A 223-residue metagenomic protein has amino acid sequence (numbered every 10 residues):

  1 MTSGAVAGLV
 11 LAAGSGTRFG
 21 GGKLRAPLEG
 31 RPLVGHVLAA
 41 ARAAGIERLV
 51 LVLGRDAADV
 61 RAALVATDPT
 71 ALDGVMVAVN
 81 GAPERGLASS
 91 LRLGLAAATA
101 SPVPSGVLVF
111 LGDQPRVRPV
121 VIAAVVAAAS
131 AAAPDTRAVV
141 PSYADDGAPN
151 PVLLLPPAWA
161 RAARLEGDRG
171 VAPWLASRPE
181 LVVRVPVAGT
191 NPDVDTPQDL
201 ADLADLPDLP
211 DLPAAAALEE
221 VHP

Functional and structural regions predicted by a protein language model:
M1-G4, R164-P223: Conserved alpha/beta core of the MobA/IspD/sugar-nucleotide pyrophosphorylase nucleotidyltransferase superfamily
T2-A148, R161, P179-A188: Nucleotide and nucleotide-moiety/phosphate-recognizing core
S90, V121, A158, G167-V171 (+1 more regions): Internal, well-ordered alpha-helical segments in soluble enzyme and binding-protein domains
R116, L153, D193-V194: Short aromatic/basic micro-patch
S142-A144, L154-P157, G167: Short, loop-centered acidic/histidine patches that primarily coordinate divalent metals
A148-P149, L154, G170, G189: A conserved catalytic-core signature of glycosyltransferases
P149-R161, P197: Conserved nucleotide-sugar donor-binding and metal-coordinating catalytic region shared by glycosyltransferases
